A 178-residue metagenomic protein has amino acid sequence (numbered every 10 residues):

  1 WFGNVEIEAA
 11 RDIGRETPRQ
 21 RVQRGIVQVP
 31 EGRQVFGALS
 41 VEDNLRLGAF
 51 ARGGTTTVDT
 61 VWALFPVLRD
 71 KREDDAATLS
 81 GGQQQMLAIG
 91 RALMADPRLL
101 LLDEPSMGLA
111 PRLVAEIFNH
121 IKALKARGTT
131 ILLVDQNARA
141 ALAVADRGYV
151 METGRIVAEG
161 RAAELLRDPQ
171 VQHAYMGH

Functional and structural regions predicted by a protein language model:
E16-Q20, L39-T57, L64-R69, E73 (+1 more regions): ABC-type ATPase nucleotide-binding domains, specifically the catalytic core motifs of the NBD
D75-L79, Q83: Conserved ABC ATPase signature
A92-L93: ABC ATPase C-loop
D96: Conserved catalytic motifs of ABC-family nucleotide-binding domains
L100-E104: Catalytic Walker B motif of ABC-type/P-loop ATPase nucleotide-binding domains
V114-R127: Helical segment within the ABC ATPase nucleotide-binding domain
E159-G160: ABC ATPase "signature
